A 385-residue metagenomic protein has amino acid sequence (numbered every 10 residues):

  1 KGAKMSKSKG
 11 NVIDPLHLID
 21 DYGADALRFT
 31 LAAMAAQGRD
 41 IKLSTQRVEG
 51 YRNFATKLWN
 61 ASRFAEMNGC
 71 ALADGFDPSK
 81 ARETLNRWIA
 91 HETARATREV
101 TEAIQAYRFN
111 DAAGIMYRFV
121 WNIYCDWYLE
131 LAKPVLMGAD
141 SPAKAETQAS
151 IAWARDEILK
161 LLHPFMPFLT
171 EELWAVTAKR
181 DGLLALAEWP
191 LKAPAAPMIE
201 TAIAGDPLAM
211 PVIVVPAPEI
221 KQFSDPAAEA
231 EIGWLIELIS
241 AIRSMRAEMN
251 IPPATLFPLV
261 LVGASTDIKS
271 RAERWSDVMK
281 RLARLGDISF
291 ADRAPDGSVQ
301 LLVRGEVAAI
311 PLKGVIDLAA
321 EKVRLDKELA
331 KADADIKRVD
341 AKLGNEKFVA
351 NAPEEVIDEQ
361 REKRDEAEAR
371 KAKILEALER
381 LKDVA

Functional and structural regions predicted by a protein language model:
K1-E83, A178-L184, E248-F257, T266 (+2 more regions): Catalytic adenosine-cofactor/nucleotide-binding cores of aminoacyl-tRNA synthetases and other
A26-M34, S62-A65, M116-V120, Y128 (+2 more regions): Short alpha-helical scaffolding segments that buttress acidic/His motifs in well-ordered protein cores
A32, A71-R98, L129-S240, G263: Acidic, turn-prone loop/beta-hairpin segments
E49, A178-A385: C-terminal low-complexity, glycine/proline- and small-hydrophobic-enriched intrinsically disordered tails that act as
N53-E66, N86-A96, G114-V135, Q300-G305 (+1 more regions): Core structural elements
A55, T93, T97, M116-W121 (+4 more regions): Short amphipathic alpha-helical coiled-coil/interface segments
I104-D111: Short helix-adjacent coil turns
